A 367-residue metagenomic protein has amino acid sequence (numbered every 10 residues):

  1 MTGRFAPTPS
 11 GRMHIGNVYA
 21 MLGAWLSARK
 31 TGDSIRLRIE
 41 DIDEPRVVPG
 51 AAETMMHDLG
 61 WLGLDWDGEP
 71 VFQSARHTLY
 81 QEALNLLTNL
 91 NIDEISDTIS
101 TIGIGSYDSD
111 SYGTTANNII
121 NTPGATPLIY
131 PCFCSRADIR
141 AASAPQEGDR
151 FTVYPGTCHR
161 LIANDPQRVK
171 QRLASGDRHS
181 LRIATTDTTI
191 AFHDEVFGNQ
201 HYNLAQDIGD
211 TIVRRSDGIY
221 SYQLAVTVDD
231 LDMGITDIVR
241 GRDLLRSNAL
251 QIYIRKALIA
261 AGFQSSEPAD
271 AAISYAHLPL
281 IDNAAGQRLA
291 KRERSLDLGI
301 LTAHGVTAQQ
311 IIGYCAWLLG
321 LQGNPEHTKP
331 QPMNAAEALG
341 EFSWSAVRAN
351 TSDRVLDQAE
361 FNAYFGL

Functional and structural regions predicted by a protein language model:
M1-E147, D243, S247-D270, L321 (+1 more regions): N-terminal Rossmann-like or analogous alpha/beta NTP/dinucleotide-binding catalytic cores that position adenine
M1-S10, I35, I92-T122, Q171-A174 (+3 more regions): Non-catalytic terminal extensions that flank enzyme cores
H57, E82, L86, A141 (+7 more regions): Charged/polar, solvent-exposed surface patches and flexible loops
W66-P70, V213-S216, R255-L258, A308-Y314: Short C-terminal domain-edge/linker segments immediately following a structured domain
I95-T126, R136-A290, D297-T302, F361 (+1 more regions): Active-site cores that bind ATP or allylic diphosphates and position pyrophosphate for catalysis
